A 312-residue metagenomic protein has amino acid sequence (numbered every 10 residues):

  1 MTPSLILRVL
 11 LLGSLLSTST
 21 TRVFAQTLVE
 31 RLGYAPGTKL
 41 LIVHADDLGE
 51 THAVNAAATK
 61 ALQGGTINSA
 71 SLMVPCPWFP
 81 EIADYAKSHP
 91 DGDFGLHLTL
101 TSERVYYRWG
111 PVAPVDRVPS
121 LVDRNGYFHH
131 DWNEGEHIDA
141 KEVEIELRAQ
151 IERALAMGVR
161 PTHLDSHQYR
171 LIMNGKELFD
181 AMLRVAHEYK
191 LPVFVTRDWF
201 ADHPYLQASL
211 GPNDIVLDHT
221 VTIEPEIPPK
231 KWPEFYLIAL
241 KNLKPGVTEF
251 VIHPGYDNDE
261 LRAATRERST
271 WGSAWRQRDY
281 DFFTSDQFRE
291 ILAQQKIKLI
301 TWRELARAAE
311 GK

Functional and structural regions predicted by a protein language model:
I6-L11, T21-I42: N-terminal pre-catalytic segment of deacetylase/amide-hydrolase enzymes
R31-G33, A58-G64, E81-D93, G110-D123 (+3 more regions): Acidic (Asp/Glu)-rich catalytic clusters
L40-I42, I67-S71, D91-H97, P161-D165 (+3 more regions): Structural preference for beta-strand elements that scaffold enzyme active sites
L48, P75, H97-E103, H167-Y169 (+4 more regions): Active-site beta-loop-alpha junctions enriched in small/polar residues
A53-P77: A short alpha/beta connector and helix-capping loop motif
W109-E134, A264-W271: Active-site gating loops and adjacent loop-to-helix segments of metal-dependent hydrolytic enzymes
A140, E144-W232, K241, D281: Catalytic domains of cell-wall/extracellular-matrix polysaccharide-remodeling enzymes, centered on de-N-acetylation
V193-T196, R268-K312: C-terminal domain-boundary segment and adjacent tail
